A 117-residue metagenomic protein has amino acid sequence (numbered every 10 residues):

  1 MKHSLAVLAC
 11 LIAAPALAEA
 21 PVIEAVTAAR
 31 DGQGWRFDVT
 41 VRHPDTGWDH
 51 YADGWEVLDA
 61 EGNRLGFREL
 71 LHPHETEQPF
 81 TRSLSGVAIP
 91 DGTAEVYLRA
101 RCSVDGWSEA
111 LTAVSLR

Functional and structural regions predicted by a protein language model:
M1-L8: Sec-dependent signal peptide recognition, specifically the positively charged N-region followed immediately by
A13-P15: N-terminal signal peptide c-region/cleavage motif recognized by signal peptidases
E19-G54: Short, surface-exposed binding/anchoring microloops in extracellular/periplasmic proteins
R30-Q33, L58-R64, A88-A94: A short, structured loop/turn motif at beta-sheet edges
T40, G54-L58, E69, F80-L84 (+1 more regions): A domain-level signal for the structural core that forms small-molecule/cofactor-binding pockets and catalytic centers
H50-E75: The feature marks short-to-medium sequence segments in extracytoplasmic or secretory-pathway proteins
F67-G106: Short, solvent-exposed, Trp/other aromatic-anchored flexible loops in extracytoplasmic proteins
G106-L116: Edge beta-strands of extracellular beta-sandwich domains
